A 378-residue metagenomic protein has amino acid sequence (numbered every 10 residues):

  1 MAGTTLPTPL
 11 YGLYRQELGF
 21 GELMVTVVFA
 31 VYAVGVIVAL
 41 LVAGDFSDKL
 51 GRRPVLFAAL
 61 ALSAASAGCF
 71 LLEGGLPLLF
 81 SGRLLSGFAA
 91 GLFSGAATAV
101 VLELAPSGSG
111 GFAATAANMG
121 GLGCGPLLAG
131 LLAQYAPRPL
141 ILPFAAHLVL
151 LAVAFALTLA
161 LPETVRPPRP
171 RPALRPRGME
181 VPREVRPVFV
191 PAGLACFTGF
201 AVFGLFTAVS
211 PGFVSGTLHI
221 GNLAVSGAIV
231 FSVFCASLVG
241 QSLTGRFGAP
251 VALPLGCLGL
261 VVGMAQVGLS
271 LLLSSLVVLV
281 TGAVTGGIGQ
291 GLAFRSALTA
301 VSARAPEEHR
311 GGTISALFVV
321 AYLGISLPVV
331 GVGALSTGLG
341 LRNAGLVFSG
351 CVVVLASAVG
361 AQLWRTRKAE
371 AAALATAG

Functional and structural regions predicted by a protein language model:
G19, G51, L72-P77, P137 (+1 more regions): Helix-breaking motifs and short loop linkers at transmembrane-helix boundaries and internal kinks in secondary membrane
I37-L76: Conserved MFS/SLC helix-loop-helix module at the cytosolic interface between two early adjacent transmembrane helices
G82-N118: Cytoplasmic helix-loop-helix junction between adjacent transmembrane helices in 12-TM secondary transporters
S107, F112-L159: Helix-loop-helix hairpin linking two adjacent transmembrane segments in secondary transporters
L142-T158, G345-Q362: Symmetry-related core transmembrane helices of the 12-TM Major Facilitator Superfamily/SLC fold
V225-A249, G259, G263: Transmembrane alpha-helices of Major Facilitator/SLC transporters
A252-R295: C-terminal transmembrane helical hairpin of 12-TM major facilitator-type secondary transporters
S296-S349: A late C-terminal transmembrane helix in Major Facilitator Superfamily
